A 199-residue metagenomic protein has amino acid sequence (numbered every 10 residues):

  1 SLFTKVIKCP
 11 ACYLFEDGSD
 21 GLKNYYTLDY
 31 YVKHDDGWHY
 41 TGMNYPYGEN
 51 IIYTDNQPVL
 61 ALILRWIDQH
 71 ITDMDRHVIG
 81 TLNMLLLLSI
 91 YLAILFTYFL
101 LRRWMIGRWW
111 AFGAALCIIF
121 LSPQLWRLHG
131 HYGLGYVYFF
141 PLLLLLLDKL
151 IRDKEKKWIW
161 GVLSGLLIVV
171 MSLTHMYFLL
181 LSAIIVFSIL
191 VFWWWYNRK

Functional and structural regions predicted by a protein language model:
S1-A93, L121-V137: Membrane-interface coil-to-helix junctions
K8-C9, D73, D153-K154, W194-R198: Transmembrane helix-loop junctions in multipass membrane proteins, especially transporters and channels
I71-R76, I106, H175, R198: Residue-level recognition of short, structured coil/turn motifs that connect secondary structure elements
L85-W104, W109-D153, K157-W195: Membrane-embedded helix bundles of polyisoprenyl
